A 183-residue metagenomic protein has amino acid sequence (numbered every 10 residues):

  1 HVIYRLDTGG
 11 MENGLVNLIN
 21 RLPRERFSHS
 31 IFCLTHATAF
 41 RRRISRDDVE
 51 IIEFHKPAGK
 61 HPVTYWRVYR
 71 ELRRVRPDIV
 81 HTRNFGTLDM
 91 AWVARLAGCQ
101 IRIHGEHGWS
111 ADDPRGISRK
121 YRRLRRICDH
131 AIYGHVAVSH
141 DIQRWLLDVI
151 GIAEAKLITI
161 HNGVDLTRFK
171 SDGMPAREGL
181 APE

Functional and structural regions predicted by a protein language model:
H1-G9, N13-V63, I142, K156: N-terminal strand-loop element at the rim of the active site of nucleotide-sugar-dependent glycosyltransferases
V49, A97-R102, Y133, A155: A short helix->loop->beta-strand "cap" motif at the edges of active sites that frequently abuts
W66-R70, S118-H135, V149-A153: Membrane-proximal helix-turn-helix segments that form the acceptor-binding/catalytic region of lipid-linked
L72, R76-D78: Proline-aspartate-enriched helix->loop->beta-strand connector
I79, R95-S110, V136: Active-site proximal beta-strand in glycosyltransferases
T82-D89, E106: Short His-centered aromatic/hydrophobic patch
A131-S171: A short, active-site helix/loop in glycosyltransferases that binds the activated sugar's phosphate group
K170-E183: A short helix/loop element that forms part of the nucleotide-sugar donor recognition site in Leloir-type
